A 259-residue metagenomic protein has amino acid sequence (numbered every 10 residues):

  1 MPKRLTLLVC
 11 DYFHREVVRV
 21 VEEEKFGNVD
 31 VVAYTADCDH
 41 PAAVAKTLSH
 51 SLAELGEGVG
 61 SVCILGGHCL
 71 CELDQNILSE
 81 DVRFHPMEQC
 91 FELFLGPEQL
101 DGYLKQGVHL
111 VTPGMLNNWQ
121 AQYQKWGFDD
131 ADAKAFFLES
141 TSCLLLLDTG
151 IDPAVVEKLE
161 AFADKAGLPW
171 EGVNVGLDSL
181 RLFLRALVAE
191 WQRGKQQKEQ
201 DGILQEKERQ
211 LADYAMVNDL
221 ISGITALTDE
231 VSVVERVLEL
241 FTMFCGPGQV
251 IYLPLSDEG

Functional and structural regions predicted by a protein language model:
M1-K25: N-terminal basic/disordered segments at the start of proteins
K3, C10, D132-E206: Extended, histidine- and acidic-residue-enriched regions that form the cofactor-binding/catalytic faces
L7-R15, D37-P41, V62-D74, Q89-F91 (+3 more regions): Gly/Ser/Thr-rich loops at beta-strand to alpha-helix junctions that form or flank small-molecule/cofactor-binding
G27-A45, G172-N174: A short beta-strand-loop structural module common to alpha/beta enzyme folds
L73-Q122: Long, charge-dense
A121-K134: Active-site glycine-rich loop that binds ribose-phosphate moieties when present
V188-A189, R193-A226, E230, M243: Signal-transmission linkers at sensory-effector interfaces
L238-T242, Q249-G259: GAF sensory/regulatory domain recognition with acknowledged cross-activation on helical regulatory dimers
